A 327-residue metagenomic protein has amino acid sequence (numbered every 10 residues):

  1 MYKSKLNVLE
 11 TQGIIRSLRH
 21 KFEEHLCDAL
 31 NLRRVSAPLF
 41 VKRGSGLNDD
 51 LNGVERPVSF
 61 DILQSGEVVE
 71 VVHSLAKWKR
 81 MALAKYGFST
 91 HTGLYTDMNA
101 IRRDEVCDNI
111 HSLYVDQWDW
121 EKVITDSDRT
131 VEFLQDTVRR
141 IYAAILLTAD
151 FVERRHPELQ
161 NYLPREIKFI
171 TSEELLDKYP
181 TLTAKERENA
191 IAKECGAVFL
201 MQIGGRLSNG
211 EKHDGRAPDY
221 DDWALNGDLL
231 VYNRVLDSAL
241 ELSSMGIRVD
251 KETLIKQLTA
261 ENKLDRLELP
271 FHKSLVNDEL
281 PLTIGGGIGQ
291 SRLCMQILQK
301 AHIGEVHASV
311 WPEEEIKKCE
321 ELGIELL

Functional and structural regions predicted by a protein language model:
M1-H111, D119-V123: Class II aminoacyl-tRNA synthetase-like tRNA-binding/catalytic domains
M1-K3, D116-Q117, D250, S274: Short acidic (Asp/Glu) and glycine-rich catalytic loops that position anionic groups and cofactors
E10-S17, K21, R129-D136, P270 (+2 more regions): Generic recognition of stable, solvent-exposed alpha-helical segments in well-folded globular domains
L26-R34, I141-V152, A301: A generic secondary-structure signal for well-formed alpha-helical elements
V35, K42-D50, L159-I170, P312: N-terminal pre-domains immediately preceding structured catalytic cores
T92-L94, V115-D119, C195-A197, D237-A239: Extracellular structured ligand-interaction cores
T96-L182, E186: Extended, charged alpha-beta segments that form solvent-exposed binding/catalytic grooves in nucleic-acid-handling
I101, S172-L327: A translation/RNA-centric and nucleic-acid-associated enzymatic feature enriched in Class II aminoacyl-tRNA synthetases
